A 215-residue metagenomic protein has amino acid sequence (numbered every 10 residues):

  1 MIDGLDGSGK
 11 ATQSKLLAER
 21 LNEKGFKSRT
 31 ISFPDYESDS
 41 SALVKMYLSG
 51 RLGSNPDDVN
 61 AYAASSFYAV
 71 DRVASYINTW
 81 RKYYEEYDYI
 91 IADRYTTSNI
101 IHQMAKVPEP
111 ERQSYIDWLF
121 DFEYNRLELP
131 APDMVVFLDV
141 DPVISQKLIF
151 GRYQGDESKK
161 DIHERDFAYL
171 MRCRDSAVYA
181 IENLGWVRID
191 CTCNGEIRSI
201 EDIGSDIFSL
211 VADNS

Functional and structural regions predicted by a protein language model:
I2: Hydrophobic anchor at the beta1->P-loop junction of P-loop NTPases
L5: P-loop (Walker A) phosphate-binding loop of NTP-binding proteins
K10: Conserved lysine of the Walker
Q13: Hydrophobic positions on the alpha1 helix immediately C-terminal to the Walker A/P-loop
A18, V143-S215: NTP-dependent small-molecule kinase module
F26-D121, N125-L127: ATP-dependent small-molecule kinase phosphotransfer cores that center on conserved nucleotide phosphate-binding segments
I31, I91, M134-V136, V187-I189: Hydrophobic/aromatic beta-strand patches that form the interior of the parallel beta-sheet core in alpha/beta enzyme
T97-D175: A glycine- and Lys/Arg-enriched "phosphate-lid" helix/loop adjacent to the NTP-binding pocket of small-molecule kinases
